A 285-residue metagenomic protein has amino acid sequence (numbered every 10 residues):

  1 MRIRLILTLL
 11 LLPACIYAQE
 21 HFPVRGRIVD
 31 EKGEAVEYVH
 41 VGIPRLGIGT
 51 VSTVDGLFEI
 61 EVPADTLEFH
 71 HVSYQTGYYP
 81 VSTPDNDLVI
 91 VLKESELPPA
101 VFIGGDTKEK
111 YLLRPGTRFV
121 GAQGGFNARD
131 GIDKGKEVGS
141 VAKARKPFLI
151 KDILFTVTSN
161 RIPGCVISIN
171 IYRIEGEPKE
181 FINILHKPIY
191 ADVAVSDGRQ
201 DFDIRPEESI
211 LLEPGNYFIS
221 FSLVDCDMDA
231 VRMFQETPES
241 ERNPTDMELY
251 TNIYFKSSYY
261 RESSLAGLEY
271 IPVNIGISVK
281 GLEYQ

Functional and structural regions predicted by a protein language model:
Q19-E37: Structural motif
E34-V36, E59-T66, L212-P214: Short Pro-Gly-centered beta-turn/loop motif in secreted/extracellular proteins
V39-I43, L67, F102-I103, I169: Hydrophobic beta-strand segments
G47-L57: Short, acidic Ser/Thr/Gly-rich low-complexity loop/linker segments typical of extracellular and cell-surface proteins
E68-P80: A short, solvent-exposed loop/turn motif at the edges and junctions of modular extracellular/periplasmic domains
T83-G105: Extracellular beta-sheet/turn segments enriched in Thr/Pro/Gly and aliphatic residues
P98-I174, S222-Q285: Beta-sheet-rich sandwich/jelly-roll-like modules and their strand-loop junctions
C165-N243: Aromatic- and Gly/Pro-enriched, solvent-exposed loop/edge beta-strand patches characteristic of beta-rich domains
